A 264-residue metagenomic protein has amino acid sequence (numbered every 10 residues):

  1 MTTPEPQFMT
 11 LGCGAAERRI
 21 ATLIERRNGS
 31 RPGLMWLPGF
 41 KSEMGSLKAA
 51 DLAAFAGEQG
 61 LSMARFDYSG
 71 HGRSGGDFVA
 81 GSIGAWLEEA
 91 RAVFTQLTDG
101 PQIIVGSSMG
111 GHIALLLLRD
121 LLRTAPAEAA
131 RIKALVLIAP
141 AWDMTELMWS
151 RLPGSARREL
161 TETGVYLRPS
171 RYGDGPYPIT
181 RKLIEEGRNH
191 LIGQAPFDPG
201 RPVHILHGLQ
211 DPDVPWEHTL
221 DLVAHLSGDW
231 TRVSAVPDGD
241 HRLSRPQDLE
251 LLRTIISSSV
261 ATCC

Functional and structural regions predicted by a protein language model:
M1-G29, R245: N-terminal cap/lid segment of alpha/beta-hydrolase-fold proteins
R31-G39: Short beta-strand element of the alpha/beta-hydrolase
F40-A53, E217: The serine-hydrolase catalytic nucleophile loop
K41, Y68-R73, W142, D240: Alpha/beta-hydrolase active-site loop signature
D51-G75: Conserved alpha/beta-hydrolase
H71-L97: Catalytic nucleophile-loop/oxyanion-hole region of alpha/beta-hydrolase and closely related hydrolase-like folds
V93-A156: Primarily recognizes the serine-hydrolase "nucleophile elbow" in alpha/beta-hydrolase and SGNH/GDSL folds
E128-V236, D240-C264: The alpha/beta-hydrolase serine catalytic core
